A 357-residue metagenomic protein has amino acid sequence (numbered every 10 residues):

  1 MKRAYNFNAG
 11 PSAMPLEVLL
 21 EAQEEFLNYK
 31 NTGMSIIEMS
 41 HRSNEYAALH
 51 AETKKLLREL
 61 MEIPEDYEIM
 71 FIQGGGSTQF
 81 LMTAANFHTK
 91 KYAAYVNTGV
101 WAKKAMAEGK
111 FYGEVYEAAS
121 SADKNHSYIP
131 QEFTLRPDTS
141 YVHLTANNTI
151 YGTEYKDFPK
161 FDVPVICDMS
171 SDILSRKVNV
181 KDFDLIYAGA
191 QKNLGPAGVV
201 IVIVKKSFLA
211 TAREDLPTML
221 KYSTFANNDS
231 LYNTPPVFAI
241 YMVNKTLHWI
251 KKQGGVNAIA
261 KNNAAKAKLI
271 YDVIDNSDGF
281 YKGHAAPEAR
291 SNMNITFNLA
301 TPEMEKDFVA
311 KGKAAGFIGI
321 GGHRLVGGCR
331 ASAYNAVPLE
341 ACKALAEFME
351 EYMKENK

Functional and structural regions predicted by a protein language model:
R3-A4, A314, G327-K357: PLP-dependent enzyme catalytic core of the Aspartate aminotransferase-like
R3-K54: A glycine-/small-polar-enriched, mobile loop at the entrance of the PLP active site in fold-type I
G10, G109, S121-I173: Active-site phosphate-binding strand-loop segment of PLP-dependent enzymes
P15, A190-Y271, A286, E355-K357: Active-site C-terminal subdomain of aminotransferase-like
T32-Q79, N86, V100, E108: Conserved N-terminal alpha-helix of the aminotransferase class I/II PLP-enzyme fold
S77-V142: PLP-dependent aminotransferase-like
I166, V180-Q191, V200: Conserved active-site segment immediately N-terminal to the catalytic lysine that forms the internal aldimine
Y281-G312: Conserved PLP-binding catalytic core of the aspartate aminotransferase-like
